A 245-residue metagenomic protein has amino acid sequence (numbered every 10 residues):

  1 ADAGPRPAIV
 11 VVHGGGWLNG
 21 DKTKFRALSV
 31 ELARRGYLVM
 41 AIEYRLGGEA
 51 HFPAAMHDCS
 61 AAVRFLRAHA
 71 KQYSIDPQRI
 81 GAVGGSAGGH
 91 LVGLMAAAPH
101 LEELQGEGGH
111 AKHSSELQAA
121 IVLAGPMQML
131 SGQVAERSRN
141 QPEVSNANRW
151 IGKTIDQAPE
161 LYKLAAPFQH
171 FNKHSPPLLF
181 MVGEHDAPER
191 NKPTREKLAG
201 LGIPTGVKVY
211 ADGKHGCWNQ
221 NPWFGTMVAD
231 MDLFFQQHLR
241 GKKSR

Functional and structural regions predicted by a protein language model:
P5-G16: Short beta-strand element of the alpha/beta-hydrolase
D21-K22, L28, M40-P77, N219-M227: Catalytic nucleophile-loop/oxyanion-hole region of alpha/beta-hydrolase and closely related hydrolase-like folds
A61-E136: Primarily recognizes the serine-hydrolase "nucleophile elbow" in alpha/beta-hydrolase and SGNH/GDSL folds
A97-L101, S131-H170, P176: Mobile cap/lid helix-loop segments that gate and shape the active-site cleft of serine hydrolases
H174, L179-V182: Short beta-strand/loop motif that positions the catalytic acidic residue of the alpha/beta-hydrolase fold
D186-P193: Conserved alpha/beta-hydrolase "acid-adjacent" motif
A199-G216: Catalytic histidine neighborhood in serine/cysteine hydrolases with alpha/beta-hydrolase-type architecture
W223-R245: Catalytic active-site module of serine/aspartate enzymes centered on a nucleophile-bearing elbow/loop
